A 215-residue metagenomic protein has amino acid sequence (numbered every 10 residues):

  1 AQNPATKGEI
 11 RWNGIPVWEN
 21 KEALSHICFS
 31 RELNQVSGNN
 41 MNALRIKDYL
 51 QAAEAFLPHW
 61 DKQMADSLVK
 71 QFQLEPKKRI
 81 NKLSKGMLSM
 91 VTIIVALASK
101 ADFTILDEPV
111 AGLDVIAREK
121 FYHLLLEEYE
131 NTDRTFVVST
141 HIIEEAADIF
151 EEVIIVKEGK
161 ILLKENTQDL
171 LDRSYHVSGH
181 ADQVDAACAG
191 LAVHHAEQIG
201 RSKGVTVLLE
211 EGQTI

Functional and structural regions predicted by a protein language model:
A1-N3, E128: Residues immediately C-terminal to the Walker A/P-loop in P-loop NTPase nucleotide-binding domains, especially ABC
T6-E19: Conserved ABC transporter NBD signature motif
E22-S25, R31-V91: ABC-family P-loop ATPase nucleotide-binding domains
K100: Conserved catalytic motifs of ABC-family nucleotide-binding domains
T104-E108, L113: Catalytic Walker B motif of ABC-type/P-loop ATPase nucleotide-binding domains
V115-A117: Helix N-cap at the start of a conserved alpha-helix in ABC-type nucleotide-binding domains
Y122-V137, H141-L208: ABC transporter nucleotide-binding domain
